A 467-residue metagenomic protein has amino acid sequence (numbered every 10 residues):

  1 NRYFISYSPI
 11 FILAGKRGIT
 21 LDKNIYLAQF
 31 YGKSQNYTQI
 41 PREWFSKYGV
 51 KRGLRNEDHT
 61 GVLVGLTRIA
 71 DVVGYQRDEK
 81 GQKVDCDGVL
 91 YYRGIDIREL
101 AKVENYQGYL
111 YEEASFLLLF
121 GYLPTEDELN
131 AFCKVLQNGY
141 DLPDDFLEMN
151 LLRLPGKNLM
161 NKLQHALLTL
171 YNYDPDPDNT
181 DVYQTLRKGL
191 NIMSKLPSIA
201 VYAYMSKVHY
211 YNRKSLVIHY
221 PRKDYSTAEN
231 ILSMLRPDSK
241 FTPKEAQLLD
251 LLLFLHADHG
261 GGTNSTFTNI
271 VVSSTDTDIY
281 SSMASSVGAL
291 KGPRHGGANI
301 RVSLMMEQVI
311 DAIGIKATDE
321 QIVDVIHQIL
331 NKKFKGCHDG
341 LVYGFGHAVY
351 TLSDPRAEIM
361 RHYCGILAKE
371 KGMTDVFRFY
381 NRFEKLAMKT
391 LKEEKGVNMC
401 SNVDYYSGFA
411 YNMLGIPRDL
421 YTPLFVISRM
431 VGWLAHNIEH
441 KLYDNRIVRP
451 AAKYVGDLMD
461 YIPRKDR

Functional and structural regions predicted by a protein language model:
N1-T20: Short, Lys/Arg-enriched N-terminal segments with co-localized hydrophobic residues within the first ~10-30 amino acids
R17-R467: Non-transmembrane, aqueous-exposed alpha-helical and coiled segments at domain scale
